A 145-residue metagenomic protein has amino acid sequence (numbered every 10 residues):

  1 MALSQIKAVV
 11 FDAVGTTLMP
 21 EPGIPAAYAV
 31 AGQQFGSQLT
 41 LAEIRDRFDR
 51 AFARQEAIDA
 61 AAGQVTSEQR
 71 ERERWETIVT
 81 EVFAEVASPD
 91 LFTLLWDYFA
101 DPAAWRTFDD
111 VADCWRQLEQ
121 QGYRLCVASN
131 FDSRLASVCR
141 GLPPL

Functional and structural regions predicted by a protein language model:
M1-L3, L118-Q120, A128: Generic structural signal for beta-strand residues in well-ordered domains
L3-F108, Q121, S133-A136: N-terminal helical cap/lid subdomain that shapes the substrate entry/recognition surface in HAD-like hydrolases
W105-R106, C126-A128, D132-L145: Substrate-recognition "cap/lid" segment bordering the active-site pocket of phosphatases
D110-Y123: Catalytic-core regions built around general acid/base machinery
